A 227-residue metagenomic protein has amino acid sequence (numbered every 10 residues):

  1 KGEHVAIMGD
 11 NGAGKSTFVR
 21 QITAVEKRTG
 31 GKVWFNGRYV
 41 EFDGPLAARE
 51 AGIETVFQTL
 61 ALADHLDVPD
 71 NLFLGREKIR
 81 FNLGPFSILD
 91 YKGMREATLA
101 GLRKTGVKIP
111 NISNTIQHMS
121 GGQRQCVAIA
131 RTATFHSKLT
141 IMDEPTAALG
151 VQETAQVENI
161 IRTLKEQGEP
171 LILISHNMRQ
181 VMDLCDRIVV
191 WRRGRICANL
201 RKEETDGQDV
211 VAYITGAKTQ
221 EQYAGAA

Functional and structural regions predicted by a protein language model:
K1-A227: Glycine-rich phosphate-binding loops of nucleotide-dependent enzymes
